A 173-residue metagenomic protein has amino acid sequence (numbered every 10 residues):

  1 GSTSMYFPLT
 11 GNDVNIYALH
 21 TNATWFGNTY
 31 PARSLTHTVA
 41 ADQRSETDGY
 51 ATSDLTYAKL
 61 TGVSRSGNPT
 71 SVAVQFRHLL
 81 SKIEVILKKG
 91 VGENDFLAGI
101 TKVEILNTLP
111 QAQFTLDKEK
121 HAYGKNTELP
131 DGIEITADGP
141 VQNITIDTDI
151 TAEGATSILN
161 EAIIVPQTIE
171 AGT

Functional and structural regions predicted by a protein language model:
G1-G99, E104, T145-A152, E170: Short, low-hydrophobicity acidic/polar segments
S2-T3, V74, Y123-K125, N160 (+1 more regions): Generic recognition of long tandem-repeat/solenoid scaffolds
V14, T108, Y123, I133 (+3 more regions): Generic signature of intrinsically disordered, low-complexity, basic-rich segments and short cationic peptides
A73, G132, V141-N143: Well-ordered beta-strand positions in beta-sheet-rich domains
G92-A137: Short, ordered, surface-exposed loop/turn motifs in non-cytosolic proteins
Q142-T173: Extended serine/threonine-enriched, polar tracts that run as long, contiguous segments within proteins
